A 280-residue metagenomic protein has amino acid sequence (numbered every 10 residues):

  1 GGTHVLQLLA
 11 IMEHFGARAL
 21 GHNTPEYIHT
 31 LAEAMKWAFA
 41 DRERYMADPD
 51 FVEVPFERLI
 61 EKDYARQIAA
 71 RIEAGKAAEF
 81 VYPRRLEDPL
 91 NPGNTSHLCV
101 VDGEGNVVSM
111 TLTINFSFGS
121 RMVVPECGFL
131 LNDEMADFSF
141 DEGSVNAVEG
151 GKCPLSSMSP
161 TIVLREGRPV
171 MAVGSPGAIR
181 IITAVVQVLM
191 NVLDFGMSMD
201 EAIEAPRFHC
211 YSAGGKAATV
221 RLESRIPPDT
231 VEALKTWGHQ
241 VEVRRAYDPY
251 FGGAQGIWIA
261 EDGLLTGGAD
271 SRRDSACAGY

Functional and structural regions predicted by a protein language model:
G1-G2, T95, C99, T111-M122 (+2 more regions): Glycine-rich phosphate/pyrophosphate-binding beta-alpha loops
V5, G93-L98, V107, S157-T161 (+1 more regions): Short glycine-rich loop/turn motifs
A10-E13, S175-M197: Alpha-helical support elements that line or immediately flank enzyme active sites and cofactor-binding pockets
H14-I114, E126-C127, E134, R245: Internal maturation/activation junctions in enzymes
A77-L86, S139-V148, W237-E242: Short Pro/Gly-enriched beta-strand edge/turn motifs at strand-loop
E87-N91, E149-L155, R245-P249: Short Gly/Pro-enriched turn/cap motifs at secondary-structure boundaries
E104, K152, V185, D194-D248: Extended C-terminal subregions enriched in glycine
N106-M171, F195, M199: Active-site rim segments in enzyme catalytic domains, especially the processed small/beta chain of N-terminal
